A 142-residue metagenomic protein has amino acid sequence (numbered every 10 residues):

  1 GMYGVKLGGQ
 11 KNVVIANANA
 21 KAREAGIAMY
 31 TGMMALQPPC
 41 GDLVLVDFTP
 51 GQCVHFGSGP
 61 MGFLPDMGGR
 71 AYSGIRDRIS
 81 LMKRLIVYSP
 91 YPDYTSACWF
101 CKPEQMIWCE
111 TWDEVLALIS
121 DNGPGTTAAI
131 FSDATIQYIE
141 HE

Functional and structural regions predicted by a protein language model:
G1-K6, E110-E114: Short acidic low-complexity segments
M2, Q10-G26: Glycine-rich phosphate/diphosphate-binding loops and the adjacent beta-loop-alpha structural elements that coordinate
Y3-G8, L45-D47: A broad, low-specificity signal for short, low-complexity segments enriched in glycine/proline and polar/charged
K6, Q10-K11, K21, K83 (+1 more regions): Context-gated lysine
Y30, M34-E142: C-terminal non-catalytic interaction/assembly regions of soluble proteins
